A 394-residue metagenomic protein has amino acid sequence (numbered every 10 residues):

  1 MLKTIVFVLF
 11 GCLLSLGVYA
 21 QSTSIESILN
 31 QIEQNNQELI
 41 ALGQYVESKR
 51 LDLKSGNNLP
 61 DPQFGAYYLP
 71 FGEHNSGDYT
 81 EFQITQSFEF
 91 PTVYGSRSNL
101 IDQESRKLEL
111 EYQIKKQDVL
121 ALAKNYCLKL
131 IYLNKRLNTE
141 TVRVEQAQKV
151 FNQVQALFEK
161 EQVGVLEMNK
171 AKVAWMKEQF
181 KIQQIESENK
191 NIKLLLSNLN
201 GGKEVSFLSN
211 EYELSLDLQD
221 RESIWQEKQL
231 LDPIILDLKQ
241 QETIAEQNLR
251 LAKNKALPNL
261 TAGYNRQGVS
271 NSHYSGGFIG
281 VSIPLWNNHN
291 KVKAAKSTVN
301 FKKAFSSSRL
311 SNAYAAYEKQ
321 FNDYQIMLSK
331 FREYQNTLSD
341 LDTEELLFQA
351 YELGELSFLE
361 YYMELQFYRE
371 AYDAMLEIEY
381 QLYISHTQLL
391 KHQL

Functional and structural regions predicted by a protein language model:
M1-E26, L394: Bacterial Sec-dependent N-terminal signal peptides
A20-Q63, Y68, F88, S96 (+4 more regions): Bacterial Sec-pathway N-terminal export signals of envelope proteins
S22, P62-N99, N210-L218, T261-S297: Small/polar, glycine/serine/threonine/aspartate-rich low-complexity segments that form flexible
E26-L29, E204, L376-L394: Acidic, low-complexity, intrinsically disordered peripheral segments
N30-I40, E47-D61, F82-N99, L110-Q117 (+7 more regions): A glycine-/polar-enriched beta->alpha junction
A41-L53, K115, V119-E140, K149 (+5 more regions): Amphipathic alpha-helical coiled-coil segments
N99-D102, V165-A174, K296, F358-Q366: Short, charged, amphipathic alpha-helical segments
D118-L231, Q320, Y324-M327, Y368 (+1 more regions): Periplasmic alpha-helical coiled-coil/stalk elements that build and connect Gram-negative outer-membrane
